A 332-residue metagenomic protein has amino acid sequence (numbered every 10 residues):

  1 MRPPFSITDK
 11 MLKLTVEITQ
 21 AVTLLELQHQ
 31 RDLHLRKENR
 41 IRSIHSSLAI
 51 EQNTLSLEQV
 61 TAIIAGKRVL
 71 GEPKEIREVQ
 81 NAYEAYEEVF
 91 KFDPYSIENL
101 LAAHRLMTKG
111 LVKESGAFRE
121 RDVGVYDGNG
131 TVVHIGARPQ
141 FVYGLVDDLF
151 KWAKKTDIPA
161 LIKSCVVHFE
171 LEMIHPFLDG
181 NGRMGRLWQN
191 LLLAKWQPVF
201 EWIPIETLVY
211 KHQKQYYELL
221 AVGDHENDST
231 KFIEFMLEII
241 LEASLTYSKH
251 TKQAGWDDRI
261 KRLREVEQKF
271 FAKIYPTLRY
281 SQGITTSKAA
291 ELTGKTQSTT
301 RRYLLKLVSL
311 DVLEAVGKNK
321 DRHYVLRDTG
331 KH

Functional and structural regions predicted by a protein language model:
M1-H332: FIC/Doc superfamily catalytic core
